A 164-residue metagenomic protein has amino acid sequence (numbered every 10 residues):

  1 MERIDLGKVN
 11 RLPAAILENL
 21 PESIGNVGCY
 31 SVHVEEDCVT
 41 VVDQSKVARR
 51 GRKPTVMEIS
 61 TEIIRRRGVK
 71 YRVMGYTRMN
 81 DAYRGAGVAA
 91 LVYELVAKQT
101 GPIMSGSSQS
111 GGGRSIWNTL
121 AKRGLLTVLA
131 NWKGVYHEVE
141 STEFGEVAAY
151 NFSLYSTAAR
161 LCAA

Functional and structural regions predicted by a protein language model:
M1-R84, A90-A164: Non-catalytic substrate-recognition and accessory regions of acyl/acetyltransferase enzymes
